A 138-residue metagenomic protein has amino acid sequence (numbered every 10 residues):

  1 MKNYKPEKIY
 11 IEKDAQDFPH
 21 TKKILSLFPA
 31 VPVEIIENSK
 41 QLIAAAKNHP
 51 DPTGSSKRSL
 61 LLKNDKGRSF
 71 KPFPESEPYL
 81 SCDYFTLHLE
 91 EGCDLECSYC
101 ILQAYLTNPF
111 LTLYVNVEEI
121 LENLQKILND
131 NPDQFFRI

Functional and structural regions predicted by a protein language model:
M1-D83: Flexible, acidic/Gly-rich N-terminal and inter-domain linker regions that tether and position cofactor-handling modules
Y10, E34-I35, T86, S98 (+1 more regions): A structural signal for short, well-ordered beta-strand segments and their strand-loop junctions that often border
S39-L42, Y84-E91, V117-E119: Short, glycine/charge-rich beta-strand/loop segments that flank catalytic centers and engage negatively charged groups
K63-Y79, L102-I138: Conserved Radical SAM active-site core
H88-Y105: Local cysteine-cluster metal-coordination motifs and their immediate loop/turn environment, predominantly Fe-S cluster
